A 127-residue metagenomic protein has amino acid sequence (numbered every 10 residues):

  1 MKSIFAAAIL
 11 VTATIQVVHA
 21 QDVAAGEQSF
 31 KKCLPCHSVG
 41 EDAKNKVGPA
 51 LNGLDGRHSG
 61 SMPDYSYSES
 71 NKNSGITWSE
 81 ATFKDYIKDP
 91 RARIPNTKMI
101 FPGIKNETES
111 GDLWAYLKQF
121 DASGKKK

Functional and structural regions predicted by a protein language model:
I4-T14: Sec-dependent N-terminal signal peptides
T12-F30, E41: Electrostatic cytochrome c docking/interface patches
K31-V39, L113: The canonical Cys-X-X-Cys-His
H37-A43, G56-R57: Detector for the c-type heme attachment site
N45-A50: Short cysteine/histidine-rich zinc-coordinating motifs and their immediately flanking basic loops
L54, H58-S61, P90-I94: A short secondary-structure junction motif
S61-A81: Short Fe-S-cluster ligation motifs
T77-K127: C-terminal capping alpha-helices of c-type cytochrome domains
